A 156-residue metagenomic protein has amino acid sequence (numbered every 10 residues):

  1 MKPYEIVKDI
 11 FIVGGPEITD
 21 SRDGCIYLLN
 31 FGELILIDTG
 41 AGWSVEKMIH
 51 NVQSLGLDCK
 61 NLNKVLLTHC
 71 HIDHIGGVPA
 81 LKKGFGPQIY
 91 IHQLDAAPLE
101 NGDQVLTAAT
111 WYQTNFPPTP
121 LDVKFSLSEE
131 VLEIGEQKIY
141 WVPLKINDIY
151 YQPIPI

Functional and structural regions predicted by a protein language model:
K2-L55, Y151-I156: Conserved beta-strand hairpin/beta-sheet module of binuclear metal-dependent hydrolase folds, prominently
I6-G15, T110-Q113, I134-Q137: Short Pro/Gly-enriched beta-strand edge/turn motifs at strand-loop
E17-I18, P120-K124, V142-P143: Short Gly/Pro-enriched turn/cap motifs at secondary-structure boundaries
R22-G24, P120, L127, N147-I149: Short beta-strand-initiation
L28-L29, E129-I156: Core dinuclear metal-dependent hydrolase active-site scaffold
F31-L34, D58-L62, G135: Short, surface-exposed connector motifs at secondary-structure boundaries
I35-D38, K64-L67, Y140-W141: Short catalytic-loop micro-motif centered on adjacent basic/acidic residues
W43-V45, Q53-E130: Active-site HxH/HxHxD metal-binding segment of metal-dependent hydrolases
